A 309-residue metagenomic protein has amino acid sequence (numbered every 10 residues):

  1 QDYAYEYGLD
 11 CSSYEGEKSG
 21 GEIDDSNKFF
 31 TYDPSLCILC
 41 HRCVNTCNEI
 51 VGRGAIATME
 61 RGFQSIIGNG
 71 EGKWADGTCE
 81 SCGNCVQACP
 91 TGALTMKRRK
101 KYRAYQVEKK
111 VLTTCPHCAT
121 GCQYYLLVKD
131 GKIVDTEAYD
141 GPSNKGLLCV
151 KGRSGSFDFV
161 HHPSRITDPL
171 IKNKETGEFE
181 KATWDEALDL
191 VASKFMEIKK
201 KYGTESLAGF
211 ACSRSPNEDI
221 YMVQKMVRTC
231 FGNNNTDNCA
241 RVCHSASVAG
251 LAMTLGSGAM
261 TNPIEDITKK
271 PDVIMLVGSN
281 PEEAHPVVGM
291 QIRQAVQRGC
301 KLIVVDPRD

Functional and structural regions predicted by a protein language model:
Q1-D309: N-terminal export/assembly segments and adjacent metallocofactor-ligating motifs of anaerobic energy-metabolism
